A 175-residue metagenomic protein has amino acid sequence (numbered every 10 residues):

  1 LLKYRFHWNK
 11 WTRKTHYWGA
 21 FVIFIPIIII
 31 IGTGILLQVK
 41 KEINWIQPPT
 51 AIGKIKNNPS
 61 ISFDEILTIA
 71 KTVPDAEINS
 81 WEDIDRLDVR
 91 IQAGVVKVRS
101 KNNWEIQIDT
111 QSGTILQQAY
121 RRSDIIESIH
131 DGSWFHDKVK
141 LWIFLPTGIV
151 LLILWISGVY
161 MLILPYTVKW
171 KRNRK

Functional and structural regions predicted by a protein language model:
L1-K175: Conserved histidines in hydrophobic membrane contexts and catalytic metal-binding motifs
